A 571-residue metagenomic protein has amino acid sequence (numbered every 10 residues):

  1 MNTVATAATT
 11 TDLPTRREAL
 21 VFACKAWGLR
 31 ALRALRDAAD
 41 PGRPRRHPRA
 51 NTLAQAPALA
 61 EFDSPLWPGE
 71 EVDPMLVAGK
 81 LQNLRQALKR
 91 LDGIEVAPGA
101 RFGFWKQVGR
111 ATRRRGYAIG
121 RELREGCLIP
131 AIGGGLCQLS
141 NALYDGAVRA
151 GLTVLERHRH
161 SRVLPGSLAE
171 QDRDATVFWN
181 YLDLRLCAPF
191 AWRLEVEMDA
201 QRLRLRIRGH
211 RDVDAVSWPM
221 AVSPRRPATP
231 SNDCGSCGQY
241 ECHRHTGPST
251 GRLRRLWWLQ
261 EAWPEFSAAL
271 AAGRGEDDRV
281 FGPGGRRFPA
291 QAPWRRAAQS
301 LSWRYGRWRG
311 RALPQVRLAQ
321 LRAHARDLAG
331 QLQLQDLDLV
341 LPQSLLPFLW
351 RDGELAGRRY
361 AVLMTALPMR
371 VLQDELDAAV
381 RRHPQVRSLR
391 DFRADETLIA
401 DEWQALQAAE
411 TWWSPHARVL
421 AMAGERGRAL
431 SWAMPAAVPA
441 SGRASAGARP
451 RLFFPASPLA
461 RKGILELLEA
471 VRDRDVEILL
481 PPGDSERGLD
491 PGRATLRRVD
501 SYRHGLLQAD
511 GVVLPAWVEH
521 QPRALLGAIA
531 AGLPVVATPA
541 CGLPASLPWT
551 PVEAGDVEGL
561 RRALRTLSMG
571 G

Functional and structural regions predicted by a protein language model:
C237-C242, T250-L301, R472: N-terminal subdomain of nucleotide-sugar transferases
Y305-R311, V362-L398: Acceptor-binding helix/loop patch of EC 2.4 sugar-transfer enzymes, predominantly nucleotide-sugar-dependent
F392-A429: A short, active-site helix/loop in glycosyltransferases that binds the activated sugar's phosphate group
V438-K462, L468-D473, L479: Conserved donor-binding/catalytic core segment of Leloir-type glycosyltransferases
D510, G532: A short alpha->beta transition loop at the rim of the catalytic pocket in nucleotide-sugar-dependent
W517: Aromatic "clamp/platform" in nucleotide-sugar-dependent glycosyltransferases that forms part of the donor/acceptor
P534-A537: Short hydrophobic beta-strand element within catalytic cores of glycosyltransferases and related nucleotide-activated
W549-E558, R565-G570: Conserved acidic donor-binding segment of nucleotide-sugar-dependent glycosyltransferases
